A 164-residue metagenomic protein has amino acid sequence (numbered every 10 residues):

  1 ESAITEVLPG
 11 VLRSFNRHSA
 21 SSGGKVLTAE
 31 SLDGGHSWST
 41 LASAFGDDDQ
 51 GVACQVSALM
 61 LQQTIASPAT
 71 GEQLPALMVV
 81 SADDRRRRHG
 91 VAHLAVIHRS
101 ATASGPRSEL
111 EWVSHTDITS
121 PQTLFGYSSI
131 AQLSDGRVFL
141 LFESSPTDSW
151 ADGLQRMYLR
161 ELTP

Functional and structural regions predicted by a protein language model:
E1-C54, M60-T123, S134-P164: Beta-rich carbohydrate-recognition and catalytic domains
